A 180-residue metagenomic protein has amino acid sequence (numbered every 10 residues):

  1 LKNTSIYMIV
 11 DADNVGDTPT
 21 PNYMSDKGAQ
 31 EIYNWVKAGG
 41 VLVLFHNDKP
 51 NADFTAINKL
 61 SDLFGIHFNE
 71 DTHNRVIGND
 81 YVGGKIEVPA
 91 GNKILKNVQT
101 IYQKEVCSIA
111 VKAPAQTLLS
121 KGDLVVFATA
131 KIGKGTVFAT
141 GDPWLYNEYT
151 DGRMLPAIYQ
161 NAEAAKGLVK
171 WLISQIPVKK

Functional and structural regions predicted by a protein language model:
L1-T55, L63: Helical hinge/lid and interdomain linker segments adjacent to catalytic or ligand-binding clefts that mediate domain
M8, V43, L118, F138-T140: Hydrophobic/aromatic beta-strand patches that form the interior of the parallel beta-sheet core in alpha/beta enzyme
N14, L124, P143-Y146: Short, solvent-exposed loop/turn segments at secondary-structure junctions
V15-I32, H73-Y81, Q99-K112, T150-Q160 (+1 more regions): Short, surface-exposed, charge-dense and proline/glycine-enriched linear segments
G28-E31, D53-L60, A128, N161-L168: Stable alpha-helical elements in mature extracytoplasmic
G39-L42, T72-I77, L168-V178: Short C-terminal domain-edge/linker segments immediately following a structured domain
F45-G133: An acidic, glycine-rich "communication" segment
H67, I132-T136, D142-K180: Extracellular ligand-binding/catalytic regions of CAZymes and related secreted enzymes and adhesion modules
